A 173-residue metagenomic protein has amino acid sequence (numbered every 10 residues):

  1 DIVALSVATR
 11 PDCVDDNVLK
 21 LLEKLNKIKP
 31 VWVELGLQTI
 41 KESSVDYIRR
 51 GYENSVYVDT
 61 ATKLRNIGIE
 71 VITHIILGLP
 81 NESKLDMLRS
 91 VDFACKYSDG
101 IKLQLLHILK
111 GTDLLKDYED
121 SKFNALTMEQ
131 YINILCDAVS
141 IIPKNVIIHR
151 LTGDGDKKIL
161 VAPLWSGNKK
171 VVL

Functional and structural regions predicted by a protein language model:
D1-N54, D59, N66: Conserved SAM/AdoMet-binding glycine-rich loop
I2, N54-T73, F123-N145: Alpha-helix-loop-beta-strand connector modules within alpha/beta enzyme cores
L5-V7, V31-L35, V71-I75, I101-L103 (+1 more regions): Hydrophobic faces of well-ordered beta-strands that scaffold small-molecule active sites in alpha/beta enzyme cores
D12, E42, L64-D86, L105-I108 (+2 more regions): Conserved strand-turn element in the central/C-terminal portion of the radical SAM core barrel that lines
N17-L22, P80-Y97, L135-C136, K158: Catalytic cores of alpha/beta
I28, I67, K96-Y97, I141: Structural motif
I48-V56, E82-R89, K122-Q130, N168: Alpha-helix N-cap and loop-to-helix initiation/capping positions
Y97, H107-L173: Auxiliary Fe-S-binding modules of radical SAM enzymes
